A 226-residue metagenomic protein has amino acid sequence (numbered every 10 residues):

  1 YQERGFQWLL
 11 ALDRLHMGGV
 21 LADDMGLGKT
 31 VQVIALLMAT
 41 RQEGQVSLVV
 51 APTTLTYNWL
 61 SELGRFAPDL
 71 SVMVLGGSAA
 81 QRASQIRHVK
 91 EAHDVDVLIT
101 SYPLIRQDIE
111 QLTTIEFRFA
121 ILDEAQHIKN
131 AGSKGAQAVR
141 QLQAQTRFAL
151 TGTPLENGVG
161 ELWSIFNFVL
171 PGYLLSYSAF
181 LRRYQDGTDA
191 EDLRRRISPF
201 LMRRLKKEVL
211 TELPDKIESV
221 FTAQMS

Functional and structural regions predicted by a protein language model:
Y1-S226: ASCE P-loop NTPase motor core, strongest for the SF2 helicase catalytic module
